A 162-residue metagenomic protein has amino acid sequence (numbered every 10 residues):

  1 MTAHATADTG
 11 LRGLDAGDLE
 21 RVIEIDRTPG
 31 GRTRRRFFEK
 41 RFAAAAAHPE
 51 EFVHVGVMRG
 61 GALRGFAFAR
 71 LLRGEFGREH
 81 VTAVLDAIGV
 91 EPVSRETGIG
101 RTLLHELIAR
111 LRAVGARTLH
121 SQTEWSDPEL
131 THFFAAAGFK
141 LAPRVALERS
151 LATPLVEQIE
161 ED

Functional and structural regions predicted by a protein language model:
M1-G17, P154-D162: Conserved N-terminal entry element of GNAT/NAT acetyltransferase domains
G13-G17, E24-H80, D86, E91 (+1 more regions): Acetyl-CoA-dependent GNAT
L72-G74, V93, S126-P128, A152-P154: Short coil/turn motifs at secondary-structure junctions
V90, E96-A109, A136: Conserved acetyl-CoA-binding loop-helix of GNAT-fold acetyltransferases
R95, S121-L130, E148: Conserved beta-strand-loop-alpha-helix junction that forms the acyl-donor binding cleft
R101, A113, W125-P143: Conserved active-site alpha-helix within GNAT-family acetyltransferase domains
L111-T123: Conserved GNAT acetyl-CoA-binding A-motif
A137-V156: Active-site/acyl-donor-binding loops of N-acyltransferases
